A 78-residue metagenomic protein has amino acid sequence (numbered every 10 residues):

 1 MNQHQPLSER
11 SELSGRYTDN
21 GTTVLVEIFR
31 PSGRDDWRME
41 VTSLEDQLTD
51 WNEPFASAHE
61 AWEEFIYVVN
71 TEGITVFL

Functional and structural regions predicted by a protein language model:
M1-T23, Q47-L48, A58: Negatively charged, low-complexity tracts enriched in Asp/Glu with abundant Ser/Thr
G21-T22, V41, N70: Intrinsically disordered/low-complexity terminal segments and short unstructured peptides
V24-I28: Periodic aromatic/glycine/histidine/acidic cluster detector with a strong bias toward beta-strand repeat architectures
F29-D50: Short aromatic-glycine-(Arg/Gly/Cys) micro-motifs in beta-strand/loop hairpins
A56-G73: A short, charged, amphipathic alpha-helix used as a generic interaction element across diverse proteins
T75-L78: Short, mixed-charge low-complexity intrinsically disordered segments
